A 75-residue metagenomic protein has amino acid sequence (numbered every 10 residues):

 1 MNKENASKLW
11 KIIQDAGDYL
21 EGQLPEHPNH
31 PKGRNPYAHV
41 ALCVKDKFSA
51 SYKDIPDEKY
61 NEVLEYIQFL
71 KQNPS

Functional and structural regions predicted by a protein language model:
M1-S75: Positively charged, phosphate-engaging catalytic surfaces used for nucleic-acid and nucleotide handling
